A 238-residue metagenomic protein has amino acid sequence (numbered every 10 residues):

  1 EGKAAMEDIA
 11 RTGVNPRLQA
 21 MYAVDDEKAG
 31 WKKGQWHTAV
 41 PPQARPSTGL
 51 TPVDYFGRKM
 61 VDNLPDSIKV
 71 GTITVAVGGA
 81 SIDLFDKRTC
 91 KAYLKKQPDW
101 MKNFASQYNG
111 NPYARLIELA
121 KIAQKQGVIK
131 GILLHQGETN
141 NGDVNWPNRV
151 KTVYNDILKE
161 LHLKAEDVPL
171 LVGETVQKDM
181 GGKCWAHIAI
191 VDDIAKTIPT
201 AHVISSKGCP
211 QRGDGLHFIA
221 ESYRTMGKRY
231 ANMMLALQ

Functional and structural regions predicted by a protein language model:
E1-Q238: Cell-envelope and extracellular/periplasmic
